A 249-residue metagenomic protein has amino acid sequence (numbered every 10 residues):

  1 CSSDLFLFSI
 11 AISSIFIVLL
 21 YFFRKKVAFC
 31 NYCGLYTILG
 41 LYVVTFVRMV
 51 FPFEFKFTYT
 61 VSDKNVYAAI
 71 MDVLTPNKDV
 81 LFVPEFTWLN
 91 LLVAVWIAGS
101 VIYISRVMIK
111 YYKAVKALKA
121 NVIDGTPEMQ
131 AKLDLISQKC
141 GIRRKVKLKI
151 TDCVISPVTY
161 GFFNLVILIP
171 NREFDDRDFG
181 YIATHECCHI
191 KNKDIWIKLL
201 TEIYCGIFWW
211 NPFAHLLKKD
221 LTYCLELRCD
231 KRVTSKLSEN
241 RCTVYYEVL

Functional and structural regions predicted by a protein language model:
S3-D63, L81-L249: Membrane-embedded and juxtamembrane structural elements of multi-pass membrane proteins
S62-L81: Membrane-interfacial helical/loop segments at transmembrane boundaries in membrane proteins
